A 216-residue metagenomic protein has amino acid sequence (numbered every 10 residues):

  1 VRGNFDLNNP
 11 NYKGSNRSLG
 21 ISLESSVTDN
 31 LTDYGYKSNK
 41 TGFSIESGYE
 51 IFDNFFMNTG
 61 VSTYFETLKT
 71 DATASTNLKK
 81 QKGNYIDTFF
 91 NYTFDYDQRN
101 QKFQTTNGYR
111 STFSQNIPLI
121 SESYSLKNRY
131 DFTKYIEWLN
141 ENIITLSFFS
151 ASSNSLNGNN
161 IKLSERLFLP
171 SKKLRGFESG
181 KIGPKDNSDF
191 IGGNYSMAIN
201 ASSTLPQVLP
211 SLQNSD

Functional and structural regions predicted by a protein language model:
V1-T112, S125-L126, Y135-I136, N142-L146 (+3 more regions): Gram-negative/organellar outer-membrane beta-barrel architecture
T28-N30, F149-N160: Short, conserved secondary-structure transition motifs
N154-N159, L163-K173: A surface-exposed, glycine/aromatic-enriched loop/edge motif typical of exported proteins
S196-A198, S202-T204: Long insertion/accessory domains within large nucleic-acid-processing enzymes
P210-D216: Short, intrinsically disordered, charge-balanced linker/junction segments flanking boundaries in proteins
